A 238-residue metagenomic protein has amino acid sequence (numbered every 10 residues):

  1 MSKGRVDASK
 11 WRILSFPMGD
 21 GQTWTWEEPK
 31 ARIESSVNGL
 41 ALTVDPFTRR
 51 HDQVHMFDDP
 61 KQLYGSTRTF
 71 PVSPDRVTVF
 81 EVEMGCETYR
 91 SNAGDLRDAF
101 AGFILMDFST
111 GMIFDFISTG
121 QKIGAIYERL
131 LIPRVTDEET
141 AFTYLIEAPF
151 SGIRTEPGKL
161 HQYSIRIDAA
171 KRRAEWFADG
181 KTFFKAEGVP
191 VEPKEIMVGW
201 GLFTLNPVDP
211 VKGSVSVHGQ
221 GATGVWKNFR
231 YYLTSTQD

Functional and structural regions predicted by a protein language model:
M1, V82, T155-G188: Carbohydrate-binding surfaces in secreted/extracellular proteins
M1-D7, S15, Q22-W24, P46-M56 (+3 more regions): Ligand-recognition surfaces built from glycine- and aromatic
T23, P29-T136, L233: Secretory/extracellular carbohydrate-interaction modules and structurally similar beta-sandwich "look-alikes"
S36, V72-T78, T155-K159, D168 (+1 more regions): Solvent-exposed loop and beta-edge segments used for protein-protein assembly and interaction
G65-V72, E147-T155, S216-V217: Beta-strand-rich interaction surfaces with strong enrichment in secreted/lumenal proteins
T78-F80, M112-F114, H161, R172-A174 (+1 more regions): Residue-level detector of short, conserved catalytic/binding motifs and their immediate flanks
T119-K122, G188-K194: A short, sequence-level motif marking secondary-structure junctions
P133-S164: Short, aromatic/His-centered strand-loop micro-motif at the edge of beta-sheets
